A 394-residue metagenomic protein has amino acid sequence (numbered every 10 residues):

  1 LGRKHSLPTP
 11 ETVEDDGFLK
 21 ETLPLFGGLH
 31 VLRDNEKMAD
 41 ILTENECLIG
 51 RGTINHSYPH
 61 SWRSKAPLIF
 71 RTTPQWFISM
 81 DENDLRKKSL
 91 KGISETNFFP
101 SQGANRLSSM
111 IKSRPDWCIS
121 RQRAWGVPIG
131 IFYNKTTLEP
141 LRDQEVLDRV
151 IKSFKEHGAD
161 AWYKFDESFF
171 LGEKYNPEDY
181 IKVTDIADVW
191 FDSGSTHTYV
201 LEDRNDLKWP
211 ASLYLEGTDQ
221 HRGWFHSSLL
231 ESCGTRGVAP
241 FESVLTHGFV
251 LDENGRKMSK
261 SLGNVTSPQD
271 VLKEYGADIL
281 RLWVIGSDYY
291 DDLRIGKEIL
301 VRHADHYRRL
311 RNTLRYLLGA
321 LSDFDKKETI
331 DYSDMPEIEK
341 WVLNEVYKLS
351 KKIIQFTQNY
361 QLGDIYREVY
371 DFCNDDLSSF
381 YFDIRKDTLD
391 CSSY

Functional and structural regions predicted by a protein language model:
L1, S6-G17, R123-W125, F132 (+2 more regions): Alpha-helical recognition segments enriched in aromatics with Gly/Pro capping that present substrate-recognition
L1-D143, R256, L262-H306, R311 (+1 more regions): Residue patterns forming the tRNA-binding/recognition surfaces of aminoacyl-tRNA synthetases and related DALR
Q102, I111, T136, F191-H197 (+6 more regions): Short, flexible loop/turn elements at secondary-structure junctions
Q122, T198-N205, W209, S232-C233 (+5 more regions): Structural motif corresponding to the C-terminal cap of alpha-helices
Y133, Y180, F324-Q355, D371 (+1 more regions): Acidic, turn-prone loop/beta-hairpin segments
L229, Y307, R311-L318: Short, amphipathic alpha-helical segments that act as regulatory/interfacial helices in nucleotide-processing proteins
R236-V238, R315-T329, Y381: Proline-centered turn/helix-capping motifs that create local helix->coil transitions or kinks
